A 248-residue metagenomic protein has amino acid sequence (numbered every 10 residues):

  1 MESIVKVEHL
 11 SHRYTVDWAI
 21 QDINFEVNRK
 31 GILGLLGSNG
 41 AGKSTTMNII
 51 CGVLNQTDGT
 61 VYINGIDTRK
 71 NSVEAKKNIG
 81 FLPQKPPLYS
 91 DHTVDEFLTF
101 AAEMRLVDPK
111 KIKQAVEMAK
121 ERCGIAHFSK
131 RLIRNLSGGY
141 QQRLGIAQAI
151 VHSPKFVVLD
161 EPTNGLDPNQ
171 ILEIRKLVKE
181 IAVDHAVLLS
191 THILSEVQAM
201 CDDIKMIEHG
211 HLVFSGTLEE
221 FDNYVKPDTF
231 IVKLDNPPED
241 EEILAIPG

Functional and structural regions predicted by a protein language model:
E2, V225-P227: A general secondary-structure signal for short beta-strands and their flanking turns/coil in non-transmembrane regions
E2-V7, H12-E208, F214: ABC transporter nucleotide-binding domains
L194, L218, D235-P237: Histidine- and/or cysteine-centered catalytic micro-motif in compact active-site loops
A199, G216, P238-E241: Generic recognition of short, well-ordered alpha-helical interface segments
V213-L218, L244-G248: Short amphipathic beta-strand starts and helix->beta connectors
E219-Y224: Short acidic-hydrophobic catalytic motif
D228-G248: Short, charged/small-residue-rich alpha-helical element at the C-terminal edge of ABC transporter nucleotide-binding
